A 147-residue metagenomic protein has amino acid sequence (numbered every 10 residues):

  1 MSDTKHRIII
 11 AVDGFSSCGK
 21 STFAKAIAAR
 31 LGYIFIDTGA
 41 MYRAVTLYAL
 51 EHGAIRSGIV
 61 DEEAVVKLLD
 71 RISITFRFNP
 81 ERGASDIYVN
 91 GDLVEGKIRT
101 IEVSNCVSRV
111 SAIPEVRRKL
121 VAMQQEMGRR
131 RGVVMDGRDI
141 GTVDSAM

Functional and structural regions predicted by a protein language model:
I9: Walker A (P-loop) ATP-phosphate-binding motif of ABC ATPase nucleotide-binding domains
V12: Hydrophobic anchor at the beta1->P-loop junction of P-loop NTPases
S17: Walker A (P-loop) phosphate-binding loop of P-loop NTPases
K20: Conserved lysine of the Walker
F23: Hydrophobic positions on the alpha1 helix immediately C-terminal to the Walker A/P-loop
A26: Active-site signature of alpha/beta-hydrolase-fold catalytic machinery across serine- and Asp/Cys-nucleophile hydrolases
R30-R99: N-terminal phosphate/diphosphate-binding loop that engages ATP/GTP or pyrophosphate donors across diverse enzyme folds
V94-M147: ATP-dependent NMP and nucleoside kinases share a basic, alpha-helical "lid"
